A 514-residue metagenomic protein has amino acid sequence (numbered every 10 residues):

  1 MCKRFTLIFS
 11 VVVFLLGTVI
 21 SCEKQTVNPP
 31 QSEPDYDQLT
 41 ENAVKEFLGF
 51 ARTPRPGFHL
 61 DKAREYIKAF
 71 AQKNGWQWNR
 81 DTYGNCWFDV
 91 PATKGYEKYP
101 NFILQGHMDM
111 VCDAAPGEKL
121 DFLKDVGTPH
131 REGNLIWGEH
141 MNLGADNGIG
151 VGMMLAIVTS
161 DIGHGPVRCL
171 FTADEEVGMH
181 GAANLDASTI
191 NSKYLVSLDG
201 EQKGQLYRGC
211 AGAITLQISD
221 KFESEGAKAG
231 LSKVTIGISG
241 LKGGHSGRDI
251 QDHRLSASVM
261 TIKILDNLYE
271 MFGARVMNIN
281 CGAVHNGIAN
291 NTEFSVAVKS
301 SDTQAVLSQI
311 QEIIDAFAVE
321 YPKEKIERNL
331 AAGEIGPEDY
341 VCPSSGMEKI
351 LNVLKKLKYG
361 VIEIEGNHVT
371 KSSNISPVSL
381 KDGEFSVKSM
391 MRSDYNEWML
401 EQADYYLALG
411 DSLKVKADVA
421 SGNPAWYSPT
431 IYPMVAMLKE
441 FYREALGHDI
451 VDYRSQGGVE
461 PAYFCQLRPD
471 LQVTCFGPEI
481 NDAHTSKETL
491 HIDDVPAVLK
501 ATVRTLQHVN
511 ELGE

Functional and structural regions predicted by a protein language model:
G17-S21: C-terminal motif of bacterial Sec signal peptides marking the signal peptidase cleavage site
T26-P29, Y96-K193, G230-K233, M347 (+4 more regions): Active-site metal-coordination/substrate-binding segment of hydrolases, especially metallo-dependent peptidases
V27-L135: Acidic/His- and Gly-rich active-site-bordering loop/insert found across diverse amide/peptide-bond hydrolases
D35-L39, T370-R392, K439-R504: Zn-dependent metallopeptidase/amidohydrolase metal-coordination segment
M108-M110, L170-G178, D199-K203, K242 (+2 more regions): Acidic, glycine-rich active-site loops and adjacent beta-strand->loop/helix elements that engage anionic groups
V126-G127, E132-W137, E176-V177, A182-R392: Midchain, well-structured core segments that form catalytic/ion-binding scaffolds
S188, R254-M271, S300-V306, E348-E363 (+5 more regions): His/Asp/Glu-rich mid-to-C-terminal helical/loop segments that flank catalytic regions of hydrolases
D249, R254-I279, A403, K416 (+1 more regions): Active-site-adjacent substrate-binding region of metalloamidase/peptidase-like peptide-processing proteins
